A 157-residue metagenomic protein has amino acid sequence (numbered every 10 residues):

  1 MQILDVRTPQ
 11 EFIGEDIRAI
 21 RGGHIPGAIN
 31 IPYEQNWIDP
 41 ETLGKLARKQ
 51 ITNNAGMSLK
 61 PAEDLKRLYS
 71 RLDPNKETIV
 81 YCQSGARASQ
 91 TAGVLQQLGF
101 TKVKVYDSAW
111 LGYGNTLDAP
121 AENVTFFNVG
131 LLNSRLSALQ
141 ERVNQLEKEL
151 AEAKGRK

Functional and structural regions predicted by a protein language model:
M1-Q2, V6-K157: Rhodanese-like catalytic fold shared by cysteine-dependent sulfurtransferases and DSP/PTP-type phosphatases
